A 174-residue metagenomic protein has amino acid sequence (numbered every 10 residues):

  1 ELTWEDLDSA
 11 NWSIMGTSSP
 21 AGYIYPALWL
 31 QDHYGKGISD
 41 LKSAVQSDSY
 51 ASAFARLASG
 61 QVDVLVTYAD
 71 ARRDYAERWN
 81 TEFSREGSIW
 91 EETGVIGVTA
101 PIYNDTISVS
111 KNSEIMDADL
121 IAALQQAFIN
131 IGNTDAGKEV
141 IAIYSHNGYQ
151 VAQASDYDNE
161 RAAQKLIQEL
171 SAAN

Functional and structural regions predicted by a protein language model:
E1-N11, L166-N174: Immediate post-signal peptide segment of exported/extracytoplasmic ligand-binding proteins
W4, Y23, A27, A51-F54 (+6 more regions): Extracytoplasmic/secreted envelope proteins and their assembly/folding machinery, especially bacterial periplasmic
D8-D117: Pocket-lining segment of extracytoplasmic ligand-binding domains
I115-N174: An extracytoplasmic/periplasmic, membrane-proximal ligand-sensing/linker region
